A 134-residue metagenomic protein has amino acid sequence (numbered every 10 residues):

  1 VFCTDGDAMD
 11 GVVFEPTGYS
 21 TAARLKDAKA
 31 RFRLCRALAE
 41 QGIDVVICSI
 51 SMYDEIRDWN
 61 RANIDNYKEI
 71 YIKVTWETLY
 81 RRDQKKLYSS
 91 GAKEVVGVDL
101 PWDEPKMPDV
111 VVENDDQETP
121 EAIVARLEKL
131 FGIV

Functional and structural regions predicted by a protein language model:
V1-R36, E40: Conserved substrate/cofactor phosphate-moiety recognition/catalytic segment in nucleotide-dependent phosphotransferases
A8-D10, S51-D54, K73-L79, Q117-E118: Conserved nucleotide-binding/hydrolysis micro-motifs of P-loop NTPases
Y19-A23, N63-D65, K86-S90: Short, hinge-like loop/turn segments at secondary-structure boundaries
S20-A30, I56, E94, T119-I123: Helical mechanochemical/support elements of P-loop NTPase systems and associated helical scaffolds
D27-A62: Charged, well-structured alpha/beta interaction segments
V46-C48, N63-R82, V112: Conserved phosphate-donor/acceptor-positioning beta-strand/loop module used by diverse small-molecule
E55-I70, L127: Short, electropositive alpha-helical surface patch
K73, R81-R126, L130-V134: Small-molecule kinase domains that catalyze NTP-dependent phosphoryl transfer to phosphate-bearing small molecules
